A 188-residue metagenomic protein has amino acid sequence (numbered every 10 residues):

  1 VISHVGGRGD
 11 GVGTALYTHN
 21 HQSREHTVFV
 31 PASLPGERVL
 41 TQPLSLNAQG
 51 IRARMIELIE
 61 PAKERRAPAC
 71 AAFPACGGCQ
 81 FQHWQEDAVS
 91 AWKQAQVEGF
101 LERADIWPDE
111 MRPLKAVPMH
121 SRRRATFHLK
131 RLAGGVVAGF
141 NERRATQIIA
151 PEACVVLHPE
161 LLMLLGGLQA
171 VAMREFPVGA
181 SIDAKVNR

Functional and structural regions predicted by a protein language model:
V1-R188: Accessory RNA-recognition modules of RNA-modification enzymes
